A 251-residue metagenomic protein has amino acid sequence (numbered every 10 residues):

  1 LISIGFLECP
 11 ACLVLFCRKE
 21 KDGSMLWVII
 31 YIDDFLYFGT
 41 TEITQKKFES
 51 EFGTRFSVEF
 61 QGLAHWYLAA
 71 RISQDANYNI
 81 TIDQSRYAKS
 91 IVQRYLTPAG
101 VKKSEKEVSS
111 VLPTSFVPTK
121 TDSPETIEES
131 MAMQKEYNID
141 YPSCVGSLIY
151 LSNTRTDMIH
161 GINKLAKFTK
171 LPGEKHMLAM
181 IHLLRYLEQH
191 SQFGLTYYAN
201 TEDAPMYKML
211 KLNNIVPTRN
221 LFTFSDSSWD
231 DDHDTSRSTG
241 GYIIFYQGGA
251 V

Functional and structural regions predicted by a protein language model:
L1-V251: Long, low-complexity, charge-biased intrinsically disordered regions
